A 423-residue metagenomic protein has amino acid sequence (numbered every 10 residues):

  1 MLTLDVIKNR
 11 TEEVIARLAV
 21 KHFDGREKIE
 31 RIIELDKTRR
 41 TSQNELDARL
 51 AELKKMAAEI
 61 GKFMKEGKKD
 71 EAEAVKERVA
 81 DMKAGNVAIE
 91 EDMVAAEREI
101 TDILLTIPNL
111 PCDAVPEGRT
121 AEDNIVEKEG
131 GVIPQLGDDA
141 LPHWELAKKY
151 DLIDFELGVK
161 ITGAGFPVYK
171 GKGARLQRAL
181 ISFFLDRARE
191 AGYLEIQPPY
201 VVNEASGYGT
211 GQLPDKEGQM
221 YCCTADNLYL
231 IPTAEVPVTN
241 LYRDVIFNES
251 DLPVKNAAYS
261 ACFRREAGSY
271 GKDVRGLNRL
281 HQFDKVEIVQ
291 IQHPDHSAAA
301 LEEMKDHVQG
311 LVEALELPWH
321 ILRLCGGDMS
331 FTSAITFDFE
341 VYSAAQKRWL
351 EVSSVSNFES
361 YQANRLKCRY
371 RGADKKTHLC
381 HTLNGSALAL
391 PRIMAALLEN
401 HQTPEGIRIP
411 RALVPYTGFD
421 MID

Functional and structural regions predicted by a protein language model:
M1-P134, L152, E156: N-terminal alpha-helical targeting/anchoring segments
R26, E129-D423: TRNA-recognition modules of translation machinery and tRNA-sensing kinases, especially anticodon-binding
